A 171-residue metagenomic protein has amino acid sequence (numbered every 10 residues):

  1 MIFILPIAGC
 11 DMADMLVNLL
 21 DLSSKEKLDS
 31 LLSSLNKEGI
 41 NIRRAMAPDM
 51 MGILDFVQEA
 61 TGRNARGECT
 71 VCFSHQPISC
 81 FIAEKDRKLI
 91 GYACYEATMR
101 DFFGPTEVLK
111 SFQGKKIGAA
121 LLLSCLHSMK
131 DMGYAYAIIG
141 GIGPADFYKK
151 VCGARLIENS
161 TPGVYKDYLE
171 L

Functional and structural regions predicted by a protein language model:
M1, V108, G114-H127, K150: Conserved acetyl-CoA-binding loop-helix of GNAT-fold acetyltransferases
M1-I2, M129-G143: Conserved GNAT acetyl-CoA-binding A-motif
M1-N36, G141, P162-V164: Acyl-donor-binding surface of acyltransferase catalytic domains
N41-G52: A short beta-loop-alpha structural element at the N-terminal edge of CoA-dependent acyl/N-acetyltransferase catalytic
Q58-K110: A conserved beta-strand-loop-helix scaffold within acyl/acetyltransferase catalytic domains
A83, K88, Y95-E96, T106 (+5 more regions): Catalytic cores of nucleotide-enabled group-transfer and carboxylate-activating enzymes in metabolic and assembly-line
N159-L171: …primarily DNA-binding HTH/wHTH and HhH modules…
